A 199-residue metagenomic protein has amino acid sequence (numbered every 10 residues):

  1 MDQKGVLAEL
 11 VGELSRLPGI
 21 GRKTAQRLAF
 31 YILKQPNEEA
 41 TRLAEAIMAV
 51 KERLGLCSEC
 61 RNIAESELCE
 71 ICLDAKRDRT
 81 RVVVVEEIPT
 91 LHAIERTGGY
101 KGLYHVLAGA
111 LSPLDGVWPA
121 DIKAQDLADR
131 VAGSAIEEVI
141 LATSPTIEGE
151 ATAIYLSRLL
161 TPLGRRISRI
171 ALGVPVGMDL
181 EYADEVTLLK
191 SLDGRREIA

Functional and structural regions predicted by a protein language model:
D2-A8, R16, A29-L91: Cys/His-rich Zn2+-binding cysteine-cluster or related metal-binding knuckle/ribbon modules and their
A8-G12, Q26-F30, T41, E45 (+5 more regions): Solvent-exposed alpha-helical segments within well-ordered globular domains of core cellular machineries
E13, L17, Q35, V50-R53 (+9 more regions): Conserved, well-folded catalytic cores of nucleic-acid-processing and energy-transducing macromolecular machines
P18, N37, V50, N62 (+3 more regions): Conserved phosphate/pyrophosphate-binding and hydrolysis machinery centered on Walker-type P-loop NTPases, extending
A25, L73-T143: Extended interfacial segments that mediate partner engagement and assembly in macromolecular machines
E39, E45-I47, S58-R61, E70-I71 (+6 more regions): Core recognition of P-loop NTPase motor domains used across DNA-transaction enzymes
K101, A128-A199: Long C-terminal interaction/binding lobes of large macromolecular proteins
